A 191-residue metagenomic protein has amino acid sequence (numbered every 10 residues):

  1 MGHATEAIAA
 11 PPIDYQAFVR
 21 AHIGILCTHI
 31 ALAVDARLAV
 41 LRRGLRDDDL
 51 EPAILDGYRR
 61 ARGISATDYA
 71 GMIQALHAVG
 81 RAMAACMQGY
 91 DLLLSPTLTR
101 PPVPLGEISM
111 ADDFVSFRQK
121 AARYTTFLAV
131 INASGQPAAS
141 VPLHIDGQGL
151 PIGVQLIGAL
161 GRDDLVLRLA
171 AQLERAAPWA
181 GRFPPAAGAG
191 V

Functional and structural regions predicted by a protein language model:
M1-I25, G63, D68: Gly/Ser-rich, acidic/histidine-flanked active-site/gating loops
F18-L26, M110-A111, V154-L156: Short low-complexity, flexible loop/linker segments enriched in glycine and/or proline with clustered acidic
H22, G71, V103-T125: Short, surface-exposed loop/helix-turn segments at secondary-structure junctions that function as lids/hinges flanking
G24-A84, P96, R100, S140-L143 (+1 more regions): Short helix-loop capping/hinge segments that flank enzyme active sites or metal/cofactor-binding pockets
A70-Q74, R81, N132-V191: Structural helix-boundary/capping segments
A84, S116-V141: Small-aliphatic-rich amphipathic alpha-helix that forms the alpha element of a beta-alpha
D91-L92: Short, Asp-centered acidic motifs that coordinate Mg2+ and/or phosphate in catalytic or ligand-binding sites
